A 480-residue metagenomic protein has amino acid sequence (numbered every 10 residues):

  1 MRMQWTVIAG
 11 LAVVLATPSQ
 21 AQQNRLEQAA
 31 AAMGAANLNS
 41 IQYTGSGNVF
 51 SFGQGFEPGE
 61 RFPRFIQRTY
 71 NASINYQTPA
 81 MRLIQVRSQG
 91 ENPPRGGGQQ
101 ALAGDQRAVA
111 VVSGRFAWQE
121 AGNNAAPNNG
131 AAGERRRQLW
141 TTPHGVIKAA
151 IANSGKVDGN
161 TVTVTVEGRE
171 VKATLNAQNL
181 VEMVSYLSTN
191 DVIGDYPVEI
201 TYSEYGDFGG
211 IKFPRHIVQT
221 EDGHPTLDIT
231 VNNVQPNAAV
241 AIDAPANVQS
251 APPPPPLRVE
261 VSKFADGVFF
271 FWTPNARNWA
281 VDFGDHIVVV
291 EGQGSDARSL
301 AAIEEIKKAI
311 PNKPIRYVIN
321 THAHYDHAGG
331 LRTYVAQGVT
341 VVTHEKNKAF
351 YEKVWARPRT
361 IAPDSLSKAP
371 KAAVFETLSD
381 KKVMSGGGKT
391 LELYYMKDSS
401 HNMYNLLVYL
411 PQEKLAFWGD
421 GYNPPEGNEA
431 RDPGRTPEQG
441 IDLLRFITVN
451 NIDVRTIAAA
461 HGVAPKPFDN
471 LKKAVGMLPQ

Functional and structural regions predicted by a protein language model:
T6-A16: Bacterial N-terminal signal peptides
Q22-Q28, R95-L180, L187-Y196, A246-A251 (+3 more regions): Flexible, processing/modification-adjacent segments and terminal tails in exported/periplasmic/extracellular proteins
A31, A35-N124, A152-G155, V166 (+1 more regions): N-terminal mature ectodomain segment of secretory-pathway/periplasmic proteins
D158-A246, L406-P411, W418-G419, P424-P425 (+1 more regions): Gly/Pro-enriched, hydrophobic low-complexity segments that function as extracytoplasmic propeptides/linkers
D228-G284: Zn-dependent metallo-beta-lactamase
S262-I306, N405-P424: Conserved beta-strand hairpin/beta-sheet module of binuclear metal-dependent hydrolase folds, prominently
A297-V342, V449-R455: Active-site metal-binding motif and surrounding structural segment of the metallo-beta-lactamase
L444-Q480: Divalent-metal (often Zn2+) His-rich catalytic cores of metallo-beta-lactamase-fold enzymes
